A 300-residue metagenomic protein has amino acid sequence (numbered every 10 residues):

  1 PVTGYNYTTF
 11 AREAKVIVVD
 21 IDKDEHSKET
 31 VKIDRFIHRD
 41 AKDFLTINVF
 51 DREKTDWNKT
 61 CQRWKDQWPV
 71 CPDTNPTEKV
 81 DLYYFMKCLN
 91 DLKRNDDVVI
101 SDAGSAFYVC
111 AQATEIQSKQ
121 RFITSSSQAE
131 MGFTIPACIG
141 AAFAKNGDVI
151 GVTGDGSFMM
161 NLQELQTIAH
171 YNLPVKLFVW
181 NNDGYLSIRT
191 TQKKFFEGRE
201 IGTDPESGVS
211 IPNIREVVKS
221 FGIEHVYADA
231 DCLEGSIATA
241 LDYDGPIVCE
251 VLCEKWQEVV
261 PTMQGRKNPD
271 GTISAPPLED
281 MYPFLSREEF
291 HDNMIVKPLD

Functional and structural regions predicted by a protein language model:
P1-E25, V209-S210: Phosphate/diphosphate-binding loops
F10, H26-E29, F36-N48, Y108-C110 (+1 more regions): Thiamine diphosphate
A14, D97, G245-I247: Surface-exposed loop/turn positions
V18, I100, V152-T153: Generic enzyme active-site microenvironment
I33, D96-V99, I223: Short active-site oxyanion
I37, A41, K54-W57, C61 (+5 more regions): Generic structural signal for well-ordered, non-membrane alpha-helical segments in soluble metabolic enzymes
Q62-K145: Active-site diphosphate/adenylate-binding microenvironment
